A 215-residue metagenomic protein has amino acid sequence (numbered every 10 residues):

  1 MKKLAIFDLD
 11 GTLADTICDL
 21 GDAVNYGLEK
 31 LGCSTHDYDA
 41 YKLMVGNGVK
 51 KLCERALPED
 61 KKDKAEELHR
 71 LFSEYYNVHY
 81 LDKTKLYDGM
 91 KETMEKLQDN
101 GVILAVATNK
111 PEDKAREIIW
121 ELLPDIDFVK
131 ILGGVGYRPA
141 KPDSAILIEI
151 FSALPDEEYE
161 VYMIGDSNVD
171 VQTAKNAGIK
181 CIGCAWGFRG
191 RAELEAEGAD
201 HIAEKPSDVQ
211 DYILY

Functional and structural regions predicted by a protein language model:
M1-K3, D39, Q98, P111-E112 (+1 more regions): Asp-based, Mg2+/Mn2+-dependent phosphohydrolase catalytic module
M1-L43: Active-site neighborhood of HAD-like aspartate-dependent phosphohydrolases
I6, L13, L86, L104 (+3 more regions): Conserved SAM-binding loop
L20-G21, G46-K50, A65, H69 (+4 more regions): A general structural signal for well-ordered alpha-helical segments in protein cores
D22-Y26, A40, K51-R55, L71 (+4 more regions): Alpha-helical elements of Rossmann-like donor-binding domains used by nucleotide-donor carbohydrate transfer enzymes
E29-T35, D60-D63, D99-G101, L123-D127 (+1 more regions): Short helix-capping segments at alpha-helix termini
G46-V78, D88, K96: A metal-dependent, Asp-based hydrolase signature
V78-V106, E112-R116, S144: Short, acidic loop-to-helix structural element flanking the phosphoryl-transfer center in phosphate-processing enzymes
